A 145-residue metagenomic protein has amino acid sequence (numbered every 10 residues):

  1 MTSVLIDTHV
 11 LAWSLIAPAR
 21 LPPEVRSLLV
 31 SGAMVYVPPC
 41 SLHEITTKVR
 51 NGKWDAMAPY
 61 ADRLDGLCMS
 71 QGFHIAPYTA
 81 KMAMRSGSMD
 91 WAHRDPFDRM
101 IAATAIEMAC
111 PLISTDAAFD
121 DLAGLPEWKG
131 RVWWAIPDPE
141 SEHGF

Functional and structural regions predicted by a protein language model:
M1-V37, N51-G66, W133-F145: Short, well-structured N-terminal submotif of metal-dependent ribonuclease cores
D7, E44, D98, D116: Acidic active-site catalytic centers that drive phospho-/nucleotidyl reactions and related ester hydrolyses
T8-H9, I45, S86, A105: Generic structural signal for small/hydrophobic residues in well-ordered secondary structure, especially within
V10, S41, M82, I101 (+1 more regions): Alpha-helix capping/helix-boundary segments
W13-L15, E24, I45-K48, R85 (+1 more regions): Residues that scaffold the ATP/ADP-binding catalytic core of kinase and kinase-like folds
M34, G72-H74, K129-R131: Conserved beta-strand segments of alpha/beta enzyme cores
M57-A58, M69-T115, H143: Active-site neighborhoods of divalent-metal-dependent phosphate/nucleic-acid chemistry enzymes
I106-F145: Acidic, PIN/NYN-like endoribonuclease modules and their adjacent C-terminal/linker elements
